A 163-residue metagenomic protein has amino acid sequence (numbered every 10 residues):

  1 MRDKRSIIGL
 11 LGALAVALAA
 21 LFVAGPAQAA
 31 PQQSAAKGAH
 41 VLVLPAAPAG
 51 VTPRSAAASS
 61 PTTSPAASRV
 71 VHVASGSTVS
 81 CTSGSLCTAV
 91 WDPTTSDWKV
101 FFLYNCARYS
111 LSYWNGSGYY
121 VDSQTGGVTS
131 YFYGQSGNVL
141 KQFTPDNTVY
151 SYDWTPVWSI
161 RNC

Functional and structural regions predicted by a protein language model:
M1-G84: N-terminal prepro-regions of secreted/extracellular proteins
G9, V16-A19, T94-D97, Y109-L111 (+2 more regions): Residues in flexible loops and secondary-structure boundaries
V51, V79-S80, G84-W98, V128-D146: Residue-level signal for functionally critical sites in structured catalytic/ligand-binding pockets
V70-D122: Secreted/periplasmic proteins that engage bacterial cell-wall peptidoglycan
C106-C163: Extracytosolic low-complexity repeat regions of secreted or lipid-anchored proteins
